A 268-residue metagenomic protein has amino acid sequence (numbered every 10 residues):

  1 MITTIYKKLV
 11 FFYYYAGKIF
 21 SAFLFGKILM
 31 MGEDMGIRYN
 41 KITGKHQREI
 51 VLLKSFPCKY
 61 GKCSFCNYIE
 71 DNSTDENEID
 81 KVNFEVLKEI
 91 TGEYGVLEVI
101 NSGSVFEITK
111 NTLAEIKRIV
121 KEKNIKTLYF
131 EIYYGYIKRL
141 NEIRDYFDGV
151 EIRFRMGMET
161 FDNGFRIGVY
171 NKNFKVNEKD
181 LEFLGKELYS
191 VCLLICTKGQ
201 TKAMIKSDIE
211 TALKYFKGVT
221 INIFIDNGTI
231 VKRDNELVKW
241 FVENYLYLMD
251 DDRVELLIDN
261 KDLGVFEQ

Functional and structural regions predicted by a protein language model:
A16-F23: Intrinsically disordered, low-complexity segments enriched in serine/proline and basic residues
S21, M31-Q47, E93, L213-Q268: Auxiliary Fe-S-binding modules of radical SAM enzymes
M30-K81: Canonical Radical SAM [4Fe-4S] cluster-binding loop centered on the CxxxCxxC motif and its immediate flanking residues
Y68-N83, I90-T109, K123-K138, E151-N177 (+2 more regions): Core AdoMet radical
T91, V120, I143-E151, L181-G185 (+1 more regions): Acidic (Asp/Glu)-rich catalytic clusters
I108-K117, Y136-F147, K202-K206: Distinct, well-ordered alpha-helical segments
E115-K117, K202-T220, K239: Short, electropositive alpha-helical surface patch
N163, F183-D208, N222-V231: Conserved strand-turn element in the central/C-terminal portion of the radical SAM core barrel that lines
